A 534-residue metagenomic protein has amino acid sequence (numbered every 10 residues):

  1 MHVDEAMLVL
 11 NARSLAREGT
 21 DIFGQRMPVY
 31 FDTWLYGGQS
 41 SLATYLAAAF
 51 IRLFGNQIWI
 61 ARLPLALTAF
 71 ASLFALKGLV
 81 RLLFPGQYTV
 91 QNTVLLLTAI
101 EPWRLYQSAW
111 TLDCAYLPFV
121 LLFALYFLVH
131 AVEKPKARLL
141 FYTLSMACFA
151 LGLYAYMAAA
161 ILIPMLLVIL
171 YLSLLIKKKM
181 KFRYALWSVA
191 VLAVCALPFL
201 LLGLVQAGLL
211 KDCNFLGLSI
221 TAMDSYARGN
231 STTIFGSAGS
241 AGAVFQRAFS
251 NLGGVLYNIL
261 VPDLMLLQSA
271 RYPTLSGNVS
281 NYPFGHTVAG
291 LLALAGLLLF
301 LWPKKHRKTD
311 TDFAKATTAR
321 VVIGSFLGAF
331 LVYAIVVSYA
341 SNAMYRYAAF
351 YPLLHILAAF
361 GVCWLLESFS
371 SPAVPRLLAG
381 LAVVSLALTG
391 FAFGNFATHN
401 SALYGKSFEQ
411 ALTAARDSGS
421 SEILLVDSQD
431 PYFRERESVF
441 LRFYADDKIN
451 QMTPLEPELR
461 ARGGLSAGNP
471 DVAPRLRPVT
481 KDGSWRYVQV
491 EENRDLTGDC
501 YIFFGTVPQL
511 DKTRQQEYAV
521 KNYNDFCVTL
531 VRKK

Functional and structural regions predicted by a protein language model:
M1-L209, C213-L218, L264-V362, L366: Membrane-integral, polyisoprenol-dependent glycosyltransferases of the GT-C/oligosaccharyltransferase superfamily
L8-E18, L218-Y226, L403-D417: Short extracytoplasmic/periplasmic juxtamembrane "stem" segments immediately C-terminal to an N-terminal membrane anchor
E18-M27, N230-G236, A415-F433: Short extracytoplasmic
A147, V168, A193, V362-F393: Signature aromatic-anchored transmembrane alpha helix within multi-pass, membrane-resident enzymes that catalyze glycan
A158, P375-N524: Catalytic lumenal/periplasmic loop and adjoining terminal transmembrane helix of membrane glycan-assembly enzymes
T221-L292: Membrane-lumen/periplasm interface segments of multi-pass, membrane-embedded glycan/lipid transferases
L353, L366-F369, A445-K448: Active-site catalytic pocket residues across diverse enzymes, especially alpha/beta-hydrolases
C527-K534: Core SAM-dependent methyltransferase catalytic element
